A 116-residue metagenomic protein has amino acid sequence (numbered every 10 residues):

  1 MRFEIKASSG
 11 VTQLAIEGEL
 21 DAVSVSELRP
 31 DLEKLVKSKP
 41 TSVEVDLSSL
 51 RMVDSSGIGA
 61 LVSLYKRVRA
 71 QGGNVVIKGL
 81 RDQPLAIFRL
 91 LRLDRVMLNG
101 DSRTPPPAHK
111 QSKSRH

Functional and structural regions predicted by a protein language model:
M1-M52, S63-H116: STAS-like cytosolic regulatory interaction modules
